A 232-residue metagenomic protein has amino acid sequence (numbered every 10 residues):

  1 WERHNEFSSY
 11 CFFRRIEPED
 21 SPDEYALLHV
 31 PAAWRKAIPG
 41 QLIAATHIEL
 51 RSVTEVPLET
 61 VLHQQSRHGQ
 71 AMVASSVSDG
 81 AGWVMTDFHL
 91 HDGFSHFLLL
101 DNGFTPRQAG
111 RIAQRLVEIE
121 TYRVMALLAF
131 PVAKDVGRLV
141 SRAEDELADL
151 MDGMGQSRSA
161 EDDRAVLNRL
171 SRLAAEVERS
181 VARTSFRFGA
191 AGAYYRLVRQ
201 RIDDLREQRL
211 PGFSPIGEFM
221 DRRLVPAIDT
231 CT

Functional and structural regions predicted by a protein language model:
W1-I16: Ser/Thr/Asn(+Pro)-rich, low-complexity disordered segments
Y10, Y25, Y122, F188 (+1 more regions): Sequence-level detector for tyrosine residue identity
F13-A175: Extended alpha-helical interaction modules
A165-T232: Membrane-associated alpha-helical segments
